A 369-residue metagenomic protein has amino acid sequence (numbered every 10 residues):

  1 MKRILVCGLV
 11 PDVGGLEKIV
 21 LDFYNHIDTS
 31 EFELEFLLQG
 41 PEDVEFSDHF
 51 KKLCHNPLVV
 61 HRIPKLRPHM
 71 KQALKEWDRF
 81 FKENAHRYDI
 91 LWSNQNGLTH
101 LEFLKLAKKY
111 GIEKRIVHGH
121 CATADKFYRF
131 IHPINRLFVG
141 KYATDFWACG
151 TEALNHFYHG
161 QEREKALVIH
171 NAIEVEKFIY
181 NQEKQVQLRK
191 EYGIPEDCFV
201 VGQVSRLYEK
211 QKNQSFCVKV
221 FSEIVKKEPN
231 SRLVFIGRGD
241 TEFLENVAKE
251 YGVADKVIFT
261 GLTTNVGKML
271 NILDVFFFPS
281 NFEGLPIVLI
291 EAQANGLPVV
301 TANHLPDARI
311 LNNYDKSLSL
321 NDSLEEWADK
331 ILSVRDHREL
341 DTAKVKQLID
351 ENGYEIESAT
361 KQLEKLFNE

Functional and structural regions predicted by a protein language model:
K2, V6-G14, K18-K75, G239-T241 (+1 more regions): N-terminal strand-loop element at the rim of the active site of nucleotide-sugar-dependent glycosyltransferases
E17-D22, F199, Q203-E223, E242: A conserved mid-protein helix/loop that constitutes part of the nucleotide-sugar donor-binding site
E76-R79, I179-I194, H337-R338: A short helix/loop element that forms part of the nucleotide-sugar donor recognition site in Leloir-type
Y142-Y180: A short, active-site helix/loop in glycosyltransferases that binds the activated sugar's phosphate group
E245-G261: Nucleotide-activated donor-binding/catalytic signature segment of Leloir-type glycosyltransferases, i.e., the conserved
L262, N281: Aromatic "clamp/platform" in nucleotide-sugar-dependent glycosyltransferases that forms part of the donor/acceptor
P298-A302, D307: Short hydrophobic beta-strand element within catalytic cores of glycosyltransferases and related nucleotide-activated
A308-D336: Change "using UDP/GDP/dTDP sugars" to "using nucleotide sugars
